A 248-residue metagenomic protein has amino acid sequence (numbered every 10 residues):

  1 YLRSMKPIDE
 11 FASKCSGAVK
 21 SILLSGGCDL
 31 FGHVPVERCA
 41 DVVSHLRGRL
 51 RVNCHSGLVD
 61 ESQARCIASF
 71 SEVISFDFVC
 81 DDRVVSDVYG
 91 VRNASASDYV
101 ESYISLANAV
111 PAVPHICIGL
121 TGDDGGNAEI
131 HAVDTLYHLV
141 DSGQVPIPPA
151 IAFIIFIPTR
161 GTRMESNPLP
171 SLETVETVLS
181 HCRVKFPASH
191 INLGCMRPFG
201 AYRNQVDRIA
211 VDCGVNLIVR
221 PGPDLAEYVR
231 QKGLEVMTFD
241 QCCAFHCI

Functional and structural regions predicted by a protein language model:
Y1-D9, C15-E37, H45-Q63, S71-V100 (+2 more regions): Core AdoMet radical
I8-A12, A40-S44, A64, A68 (+4 more regions): Generic structural signal for well-ordered alpha-helices, preferentially at hydrophobic/aromatic core positions
K14-G17, R65-F70, I104-A109, Y137-I147: Acidic (Asp/Glu)-rich catalytic clusters
D29-F31, S102-A132, A152-P168, H190-G200: Conserved strand-turn element in the central/C-terminal portion of the radical SAM core barrel that lines
H33-S56, A94-V113, S166-I191, C242-F245: Alpha-helix-loop-beta-strand connector modules within alpha/beta enzyme cores
R38-A40, A68-F70, Y89-N93, A128-A132 (+1 more regions): Short low-complexity, flexible loop/linker segments enriched in glycine and/or proline with clustered acidic
D60-F70, L120-V140, F199-C213: Catalytic cores of alpha/beta
Y137-I248: Auxiliary Fe-S-binding modules of radical SAM enzymes
